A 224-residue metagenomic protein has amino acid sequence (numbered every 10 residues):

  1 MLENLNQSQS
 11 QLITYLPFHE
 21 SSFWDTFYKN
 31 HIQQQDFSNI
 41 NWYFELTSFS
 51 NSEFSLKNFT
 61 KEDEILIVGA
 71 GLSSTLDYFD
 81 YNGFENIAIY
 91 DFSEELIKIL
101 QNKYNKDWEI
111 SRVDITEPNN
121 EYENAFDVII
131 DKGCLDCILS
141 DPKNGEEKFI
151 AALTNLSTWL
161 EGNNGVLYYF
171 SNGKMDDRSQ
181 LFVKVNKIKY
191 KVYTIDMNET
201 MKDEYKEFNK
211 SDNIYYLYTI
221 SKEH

Functional and structural regions predicted by a protein language model:
M1-I40: N-terminal, positively charged/glycine-rich alpha-helical extensions of SAM-dependent methyltransferases
S38-K61, Y78: Conserved alpha-helix/loop element of class I SAM-dependent methyltransferases that forms part of the SAM/SAH-binding
L66-P118: Class I SAM-dependent methyltransferase SAM/SAH-binding core
T116-I129: A short acidic, Gly/Pro-enriched loop at the edge of an enzyme's catalytic core that lines a small-molecule cofactor
D127-E146: A short SAM/SAH-binding and catalytic strip from SAM-dependent methyltransferases
N144-N163: A short glycine-rich, Lys/Arg-flanked "PGG" loop and its adjoining helix->strand segment in the class I
N163-S171: Conserved beta-strand signature within the Rossmann-like core of class I S-adenosyl-L-methionine
D176-H224: Class I S-adenosyl-L-methionine
